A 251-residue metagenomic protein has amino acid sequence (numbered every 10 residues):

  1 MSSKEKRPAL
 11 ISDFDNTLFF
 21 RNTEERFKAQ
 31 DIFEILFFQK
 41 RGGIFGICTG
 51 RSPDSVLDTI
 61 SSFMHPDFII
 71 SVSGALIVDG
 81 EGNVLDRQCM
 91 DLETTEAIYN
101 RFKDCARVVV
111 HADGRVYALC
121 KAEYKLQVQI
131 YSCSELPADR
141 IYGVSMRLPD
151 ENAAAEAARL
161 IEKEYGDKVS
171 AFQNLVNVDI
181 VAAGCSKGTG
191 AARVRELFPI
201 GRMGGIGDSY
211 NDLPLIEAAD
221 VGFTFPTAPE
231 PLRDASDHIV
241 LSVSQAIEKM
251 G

Functional and structural regions predicted by a protein language model:
E5-A9, I180-G251: Mg2+-dependent phosphoryl-transfer enzymes with acidic/Ser/Thr/Gly-rich catalytic loops
K6-E24, I216: Asp-based phosphoryl-transfer active-site loop
F27-Y124: Active-site phosphate-binding/coordination module
V56-I60, A157, L232: Hydrophobic packing residues within well-ordered alpha-helices of enzyme cores
M64-H65, S73, Y165, A218-A219 (+1 more regions): Short, structured coil segments at secondary-structure junctions
V84-D86, E123-S134, D220, D234-L241: Active-site regions of enzymes building and remodeling cell-envelope glycoconjugates
C105-L215: Conserved acidic, metal-coordinating active-site core of Asp-based, Mg2+-dependent phosphoryl-transfer enzymes
